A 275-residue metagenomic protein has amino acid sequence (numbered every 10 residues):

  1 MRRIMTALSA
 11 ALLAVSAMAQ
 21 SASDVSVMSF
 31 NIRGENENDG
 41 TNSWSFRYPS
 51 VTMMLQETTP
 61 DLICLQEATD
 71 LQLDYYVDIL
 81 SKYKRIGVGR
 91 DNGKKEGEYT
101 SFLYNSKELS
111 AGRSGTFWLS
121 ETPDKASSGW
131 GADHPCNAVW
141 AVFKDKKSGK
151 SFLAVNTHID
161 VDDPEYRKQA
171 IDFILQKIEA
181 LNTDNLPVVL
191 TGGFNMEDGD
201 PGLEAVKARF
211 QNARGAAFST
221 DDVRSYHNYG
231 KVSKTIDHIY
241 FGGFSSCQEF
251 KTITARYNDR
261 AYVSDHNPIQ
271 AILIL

Functional and structural regions predicted by a protein language model:
M1-S23: Bacterial Sec-dependent N-terminal signal peptides
M18-I79, N92-E98, D172, L275: N-terminal, active-site-proximal structural segment of metallo-dependent hydrolase catalytic domains
D24-E37, T100, R113-F117, K150-D160: Active-site-proximal beta-strand elements of phosphoester/diester hydrolases
R33, T69, H158-D160, F194-E197 (+2 more regions): Catalytic metal-binding/acid-base residues of hydrolase active sites
L62-S151, S246, K251-I253: Structured beta-strand-rich core segments of catalytic domains in phosphoester-bond hydrolases
I63-Q66, V88, V189-G193, N212-G215: Active-site neighborhood of phospho(di)ester-bond hydrolases with catalytic His/Asp-centered motifs
P135-V155, P164-F194, G202-E204: His/acidic metal-ligating clusters that form di-metal
E165, Q169, E179-V188, M196-L275: Metal-dependent phosphoester-hydrolase catalytic domains
